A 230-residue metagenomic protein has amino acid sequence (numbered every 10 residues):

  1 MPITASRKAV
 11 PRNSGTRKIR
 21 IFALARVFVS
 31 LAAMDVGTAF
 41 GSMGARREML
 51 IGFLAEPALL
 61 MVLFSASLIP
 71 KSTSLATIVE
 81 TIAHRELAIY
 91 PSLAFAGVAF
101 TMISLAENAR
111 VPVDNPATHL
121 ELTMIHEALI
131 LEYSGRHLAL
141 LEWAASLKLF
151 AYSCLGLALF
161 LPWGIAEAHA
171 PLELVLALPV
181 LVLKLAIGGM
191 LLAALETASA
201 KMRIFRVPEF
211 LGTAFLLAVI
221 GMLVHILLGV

Functional and structural regions predicted by a protein language model:
M1-I19: N-terminal low-complexity segments that are often proline-rich with Ser/Thr-Pro
R17-A23, E86-E107, A177: Alpha-helical transmembrane segments
R17-D35, F53-P70: Mid-bilayer segments of alpha-helical transmembrane spans in multi-pass integral membrane proteins that mediate
V27, N115-H137: Juxtamembrane inter-helical linkers in multi-pass membrane proteins
V27-A33, V98-N115, A186-T197: Transmembrane alpha-helical segments that form the membrane-embedded catalytic/substrate-channel core of multi-pass
S65-A94: Juxtamembrane/interfacial segments at transmembrane-helix boundaries in multi-pass membrane proteins
L191-L217: Interfacial loop-to-transmembrane junctions
M222-V230: Juxtamembrane boundary at the C-terminal end of a transmembrane helix
